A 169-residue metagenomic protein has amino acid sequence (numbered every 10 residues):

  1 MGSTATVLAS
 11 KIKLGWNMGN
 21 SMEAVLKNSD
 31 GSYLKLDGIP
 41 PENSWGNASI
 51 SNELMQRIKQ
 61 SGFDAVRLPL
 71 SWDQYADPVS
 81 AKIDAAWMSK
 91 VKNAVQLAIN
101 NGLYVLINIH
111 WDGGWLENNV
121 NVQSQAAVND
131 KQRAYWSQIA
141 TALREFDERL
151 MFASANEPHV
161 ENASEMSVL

Functional and structural regions predicted by a protein language model:
M1-K11: N-terminal low-complexity, Pro/Thr/Ser-rich intrinsically disordered segments that act as propeptides or flexible
A9-L169: Active-site mouth of glycoside hydrolases
